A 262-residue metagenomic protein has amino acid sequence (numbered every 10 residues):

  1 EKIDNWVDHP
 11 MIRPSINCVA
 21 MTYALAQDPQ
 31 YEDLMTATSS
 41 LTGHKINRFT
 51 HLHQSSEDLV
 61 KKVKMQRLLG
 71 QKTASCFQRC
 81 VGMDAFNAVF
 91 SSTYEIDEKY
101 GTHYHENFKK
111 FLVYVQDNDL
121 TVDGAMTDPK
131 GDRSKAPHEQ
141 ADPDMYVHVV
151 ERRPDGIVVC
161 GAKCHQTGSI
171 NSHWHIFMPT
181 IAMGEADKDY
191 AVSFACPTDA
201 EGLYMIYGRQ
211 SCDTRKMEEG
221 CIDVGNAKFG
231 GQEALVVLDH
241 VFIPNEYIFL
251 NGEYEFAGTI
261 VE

Functional and structural regions predicted by a protein language model:
E1-S39: Acidic/polar, glycine-rich intrinsically disordered N-terminal extensions of enzymes
N5, G101, V224-A227: Hydrophobic alpha-helical scaffolding
P10, T38-H44, G231, L235: Terminal targeting/low-complexity segments that flank the catalytic cores of oxidoreductases
P10-R13, N17, V113-Q116, V158: Generic structural signal for well-ordered, non-transmembrane alpha-helical segments in soluble/cytosolic regions
Y23, Q27, V115, D119 (+3 more regions): A generic secondary-structure signal for well-formed alpha-helical elements
A24-V122: Internal helix-loop-helix
G124, P129-E262: FAD-binding core of flavoproteins
